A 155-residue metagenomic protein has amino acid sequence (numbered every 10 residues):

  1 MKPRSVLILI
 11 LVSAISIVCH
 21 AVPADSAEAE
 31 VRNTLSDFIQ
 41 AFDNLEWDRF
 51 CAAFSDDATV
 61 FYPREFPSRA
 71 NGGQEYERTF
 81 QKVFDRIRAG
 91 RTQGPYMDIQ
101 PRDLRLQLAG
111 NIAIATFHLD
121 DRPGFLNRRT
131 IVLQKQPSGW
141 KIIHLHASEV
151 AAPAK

Functional and structural regions predicted by a protein language model:
M1-L7: Bacterial N-terminal signal peptides that target proteins for export
L11, I17-D56, Q74, P153-K155: Short, low-complexity N-terminal intrinsically disordered segments enriched in polar/charged residues
S36-Q40, R64-S68, D120: Second-shell loop/turn segments in exported
D48-R105: A solvent-exposed, acidic/Ser-Thr-rich amphipathic alpha-helical stretch
F54-S55, R64-E65, G110, H118-D121 (+2 more regions): A mature extracytoplasmic/lumenal domain signature
D98-Q100, L108-H118: A short hydrophobic beta-strand element
R102-L106, L119, R128-Q134: Hydrophobic/aromatic beta-strand elements that line small-molecule binding cavities or substrate pockets in beta-rich
I114, L126-P153: Short beta-strand edge/turn micro-motifs at domain boundaries
